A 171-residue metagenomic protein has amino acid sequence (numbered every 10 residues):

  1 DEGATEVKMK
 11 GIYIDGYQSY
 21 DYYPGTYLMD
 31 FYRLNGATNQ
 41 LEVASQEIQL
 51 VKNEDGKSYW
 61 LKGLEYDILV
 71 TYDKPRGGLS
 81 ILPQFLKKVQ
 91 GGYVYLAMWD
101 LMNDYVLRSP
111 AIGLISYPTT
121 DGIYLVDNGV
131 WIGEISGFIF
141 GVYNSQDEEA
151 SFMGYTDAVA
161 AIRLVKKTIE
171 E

Functional and structural regions predicted by a protein language model:
G3-E171: Ser/Thr/Gly/Pro-rich, low-complexity flexible regions
